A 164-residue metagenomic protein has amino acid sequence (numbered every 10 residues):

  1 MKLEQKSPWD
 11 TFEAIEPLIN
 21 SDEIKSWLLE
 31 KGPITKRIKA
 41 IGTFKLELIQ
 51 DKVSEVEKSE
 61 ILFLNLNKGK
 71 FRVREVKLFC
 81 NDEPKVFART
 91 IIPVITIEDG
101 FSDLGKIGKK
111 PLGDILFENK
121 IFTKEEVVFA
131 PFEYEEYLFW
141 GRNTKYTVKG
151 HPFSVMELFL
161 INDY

Functional and structural regions predicted by a protein language model:
M1-V73, K77-F79, P84-I115, N119-E133 (+1 more regions): N-terminal domain-onset segments
G141: Short, structured motif recognition centered on aromatic/hydrophobic residues
